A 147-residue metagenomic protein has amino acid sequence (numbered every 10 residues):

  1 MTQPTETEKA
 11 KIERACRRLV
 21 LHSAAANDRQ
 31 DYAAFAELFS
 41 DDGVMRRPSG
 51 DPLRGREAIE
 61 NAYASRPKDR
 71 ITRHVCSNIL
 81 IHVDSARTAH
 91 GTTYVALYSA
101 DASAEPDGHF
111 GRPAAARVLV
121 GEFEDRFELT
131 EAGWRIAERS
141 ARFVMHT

Functional and structural regions predicted by a protein language model:
M1-A33, E37, D41: Short, low-complexity N-terminal intrinsically disordered segments enriched in polar/charged residues
T2, H90, A114-T147: Short beta-strand edge/turn micro-motifs at domain boundaries
E6, A10, L53, A114: Charge-dense, low-complexity intrinsically disordered segments
A15, R73, L119: Soluble or luminal CAZymes and related metallo-dependent hydrolases
R18, C76, E122: Short, conserved clusters of charged catalytic residues that mark active-site and nucleotide-handling motifs
Y32-A102: A solvent-exposed, acidic/Ser-Thr-rich amphipathic alpha-helical stretch
S103-R112: Short, surface-exposed loop/helix-turn segments at secondary-structure junctions that function as lids/hinges flanking
